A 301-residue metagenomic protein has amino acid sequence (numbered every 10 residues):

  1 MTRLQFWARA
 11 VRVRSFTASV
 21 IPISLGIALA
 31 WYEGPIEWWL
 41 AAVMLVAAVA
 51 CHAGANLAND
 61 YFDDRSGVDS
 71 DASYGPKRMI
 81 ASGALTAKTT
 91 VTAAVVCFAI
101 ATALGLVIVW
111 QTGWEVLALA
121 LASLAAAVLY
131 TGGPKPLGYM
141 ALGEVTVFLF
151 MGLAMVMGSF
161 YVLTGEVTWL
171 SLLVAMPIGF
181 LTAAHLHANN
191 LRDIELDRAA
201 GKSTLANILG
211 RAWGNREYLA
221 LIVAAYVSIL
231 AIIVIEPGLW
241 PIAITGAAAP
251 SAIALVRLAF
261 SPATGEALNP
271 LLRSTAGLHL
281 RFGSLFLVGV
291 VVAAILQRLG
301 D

Functional and structural regions predicted by a protein language model:
M1-W39, V43, A47, K135: Topogenic membrane-insertion module of multi-pass membrane proteins
V20-G26, V145-F160, I178, N207-R211 (+1 more regions): Small-residue-rich segments of transmembrane alpha-helices in multi-pass membrane proteins, especially helix faces
I23, E33-Y61, A118-V128, T168-A188: Membrane-embedded alpha-helical segments that form the functional core of polytopic membrane enzymes, especially those
A50-Y74, A183-A206: Acidic (Asp/Glu-rich) catalytic motifs at the cytosolic membrane interface
D71-W114, L205-P237, A276-F282: Multi-pass membrane catalytic core of lipid/isoprenoid biosynthesis enzymes
P76-V167: Intramembrane alpha-helical segments
T146-I194, A200, A212-N215: Functional transmembrane core segments of multi-pass inner-membrane proteins
V234-I295: Extended hydrophobic alpha-helices typical of membrane-associated regions
